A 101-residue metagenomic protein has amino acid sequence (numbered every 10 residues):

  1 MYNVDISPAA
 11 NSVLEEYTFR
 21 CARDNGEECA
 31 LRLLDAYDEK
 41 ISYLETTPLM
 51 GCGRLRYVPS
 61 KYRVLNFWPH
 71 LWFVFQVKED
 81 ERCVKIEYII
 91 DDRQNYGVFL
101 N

Functional and structural regions predicted by a protein language model:
M1-K61: Basic, Lys/Arg-enriched alpha-helical interface segments
R23-N25, R63, V84, R93-Q94: Short, low-complexity, polar/charged sequence segments that are solvent-exposed and flexible
T47-C83: Basic/aromatic recognition patch in beta-strand/loop cores that engages polyanionic ligands
L71-N101: Enriched for short, Lys/Arg-rich terminal
